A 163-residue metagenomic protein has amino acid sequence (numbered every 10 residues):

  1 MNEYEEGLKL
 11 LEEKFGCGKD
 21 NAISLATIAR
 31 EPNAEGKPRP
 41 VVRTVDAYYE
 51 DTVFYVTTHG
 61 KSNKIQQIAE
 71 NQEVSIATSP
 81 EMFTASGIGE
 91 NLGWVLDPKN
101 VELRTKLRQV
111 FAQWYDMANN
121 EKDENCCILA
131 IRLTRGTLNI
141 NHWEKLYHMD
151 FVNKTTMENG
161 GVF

Functional and structural regions predicted by a protein language model:
M1-A22, T156-E158, F163: Extreme N-terminal tail/first-helix region
E13-K37, V74-I76: A short, Trp-centered hydrophobic/proline-enriched beta-strand micro-motif
G18, P38-P40, K61, Q67-A69 (+1 more regions): Short solvent-exposed loop/turn micro-motifs enriched in small/polar/acidic residues
N21, R43, Q72, N125-C127: Residue-level marker for the onset of beta-strands and adjacent loop->beta junctions in well-ordered domains
L25-A29, V42-V53: Short, basic, glycine/proline-bearing loop/turn elements
V42, D51, P80, L133-R135: Residue-level signal for tight coil/turn positions that link beta-strands
A47-M82: A short mixed-secondary-structure module that forms the rim of ligand-binding clefts
T84, I88-F163: Charged, gly/pro-rich active-site loop segments
